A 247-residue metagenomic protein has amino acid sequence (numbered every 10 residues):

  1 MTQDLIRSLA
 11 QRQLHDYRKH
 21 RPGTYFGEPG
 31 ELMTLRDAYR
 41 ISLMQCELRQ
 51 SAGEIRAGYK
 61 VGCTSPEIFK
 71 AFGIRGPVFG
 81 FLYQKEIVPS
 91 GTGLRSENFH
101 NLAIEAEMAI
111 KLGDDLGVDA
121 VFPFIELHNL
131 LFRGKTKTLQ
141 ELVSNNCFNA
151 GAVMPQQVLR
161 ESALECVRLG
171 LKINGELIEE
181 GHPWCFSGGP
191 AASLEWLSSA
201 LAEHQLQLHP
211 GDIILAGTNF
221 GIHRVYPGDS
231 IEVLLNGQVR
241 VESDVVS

Functional and structural regions predicted by a protein language model:
T2-G189, L194-W196, E203, I222-S230 (+1 more regions): Catalytic-core "active-site belt" of small-molecule-metabolizing enzymes, emphasizing His/Asp/Glu-rich regions
L208-F220, V225: Conserved metal-binding segment of the jelly-roll/cupin
